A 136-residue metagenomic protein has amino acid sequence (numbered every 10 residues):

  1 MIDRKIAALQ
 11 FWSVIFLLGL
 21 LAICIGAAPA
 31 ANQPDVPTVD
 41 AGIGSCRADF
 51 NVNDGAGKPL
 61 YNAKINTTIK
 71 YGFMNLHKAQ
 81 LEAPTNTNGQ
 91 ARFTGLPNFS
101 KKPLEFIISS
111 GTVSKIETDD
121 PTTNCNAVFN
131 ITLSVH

Functional and structural regions predicted by a protein language model:
D3-V14: N-terminal Sec-pathway targeting helices
S13-I23: Bacterial N-terminal signal peptides
A22-R47, N51-K58, L76, N126-H136: Beta-strand-rich domain onsets/edges
R47-D49, N62-N66, K101-E105: Exposed beta-strand and adjacent loop surfaces of beta-rich binding modules that mediate intermolecular recognition
A56-M74: Short, ordered, surface-exposed loop/turn motifs in non-cytosolic proteins
F73-R92: Short, acidic Ser/Thr/Gly-rich low-complexity loop/linker segments typical of extracellular and cell-surface proteins
R92-P103: Short Pro-Gly-centered beta-turn/loop motif in secreted/extracellular proteins
I107-V128: Structured interaction patches on ligand/partner-binding surfaces of diverse proteins
